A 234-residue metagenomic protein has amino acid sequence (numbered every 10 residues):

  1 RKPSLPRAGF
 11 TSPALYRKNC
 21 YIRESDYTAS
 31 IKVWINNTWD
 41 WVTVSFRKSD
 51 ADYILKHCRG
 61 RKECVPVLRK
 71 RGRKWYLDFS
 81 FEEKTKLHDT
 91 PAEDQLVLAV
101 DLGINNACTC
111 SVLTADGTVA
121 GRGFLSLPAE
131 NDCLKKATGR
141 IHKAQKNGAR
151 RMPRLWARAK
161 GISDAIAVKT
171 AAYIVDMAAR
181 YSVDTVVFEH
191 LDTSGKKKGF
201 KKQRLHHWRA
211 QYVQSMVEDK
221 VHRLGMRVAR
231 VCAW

Functional and structural regions predicted by a protein language model:
R1-K70, H207: Acidic carboxylate diad motif detector
R73-W234: Positively charged, helix-rich recognition surfaces that bind polyanionic ligands
